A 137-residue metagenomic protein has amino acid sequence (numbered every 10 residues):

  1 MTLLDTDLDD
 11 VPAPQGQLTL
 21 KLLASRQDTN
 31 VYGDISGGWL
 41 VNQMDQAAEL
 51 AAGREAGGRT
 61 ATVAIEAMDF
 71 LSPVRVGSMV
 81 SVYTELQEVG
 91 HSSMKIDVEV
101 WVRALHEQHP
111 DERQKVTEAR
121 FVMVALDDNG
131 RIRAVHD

Functional and structural regions predicted by a protein language model:
T2-A64, M123-D137: Hot-dog-fold acyl-thioester-processing enzymes
L3-D10, P14-L20, R75-M79, Q87-D137: HotDog/MaoC-like acyl-thioester-processing domains
N42, S78-V82: N-terminal, well-ordered alpha-helical segments
V63-P73, S81-L86: Conserved interaction-surface patches within small, structured recognition/assembly domains
